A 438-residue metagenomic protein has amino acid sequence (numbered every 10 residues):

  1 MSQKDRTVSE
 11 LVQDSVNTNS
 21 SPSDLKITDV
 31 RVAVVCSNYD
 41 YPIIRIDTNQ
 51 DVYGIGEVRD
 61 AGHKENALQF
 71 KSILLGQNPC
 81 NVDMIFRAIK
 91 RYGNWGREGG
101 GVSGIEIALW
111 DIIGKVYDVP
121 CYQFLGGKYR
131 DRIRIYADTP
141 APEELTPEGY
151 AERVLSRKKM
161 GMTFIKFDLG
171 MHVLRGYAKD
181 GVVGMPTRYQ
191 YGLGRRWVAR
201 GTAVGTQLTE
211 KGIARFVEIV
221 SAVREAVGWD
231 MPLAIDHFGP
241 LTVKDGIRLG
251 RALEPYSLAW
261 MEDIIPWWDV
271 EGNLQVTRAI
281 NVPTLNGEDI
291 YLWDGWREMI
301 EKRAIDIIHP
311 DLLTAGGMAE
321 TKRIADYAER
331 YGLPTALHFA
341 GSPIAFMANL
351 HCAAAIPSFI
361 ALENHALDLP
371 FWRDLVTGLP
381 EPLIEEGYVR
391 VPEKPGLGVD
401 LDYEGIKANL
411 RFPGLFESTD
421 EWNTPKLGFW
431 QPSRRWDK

Functional and structural regions predicted by a protein language model:
S2-I43, R59-K64, K71-P79: Motif-centric detector for short Cys/His coordination patterns
R6-V12, N17-V35, I324, S342-K438: Flexible C-terminal active-site loop/helix
V12-S15, D47-V119, Q123, R434-K438: Metal- or metallocofactor-binding catalytic centers and their adjacent structured scaffolds across diverse enzyme
I27, D51, I105, D118 (+7 more regions): Conserved, mostly hydrophobic/aromatic
P42-T48, P380-E381: Short beta-strand elements
K64-E65, Q77, N81, R251 (+2 more regions): Shared catalytic-loop signature of beta/alpha-barrel
K128-I135, A226-I235, T277-G287, G332-T335: Short beta-strand/loop segments at the ligand-binding rim of alpha/beta enzyme cores
R132, P140-Q275: Metal-dependent enolase-superfamily TIM-barrel catalytic cores that perform enediolate-based chemistry
